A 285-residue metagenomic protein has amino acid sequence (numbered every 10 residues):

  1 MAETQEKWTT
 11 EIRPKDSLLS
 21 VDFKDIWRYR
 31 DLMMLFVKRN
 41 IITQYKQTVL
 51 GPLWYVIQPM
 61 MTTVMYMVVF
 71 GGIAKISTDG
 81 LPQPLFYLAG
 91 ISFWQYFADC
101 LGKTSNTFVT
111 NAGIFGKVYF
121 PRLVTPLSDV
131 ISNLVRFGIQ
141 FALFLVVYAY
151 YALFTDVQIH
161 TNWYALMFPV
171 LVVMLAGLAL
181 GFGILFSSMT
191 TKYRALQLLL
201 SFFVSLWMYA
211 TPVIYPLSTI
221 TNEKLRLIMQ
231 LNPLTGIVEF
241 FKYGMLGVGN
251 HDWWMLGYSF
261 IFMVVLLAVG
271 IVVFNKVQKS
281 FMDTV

Functional and structural regions predicted by a protein language model:
M1-V285: Hydrophobic transmembrane alpha-helices and immediately adjacent juxtamembrane helices of multi-pass inner-membrane
